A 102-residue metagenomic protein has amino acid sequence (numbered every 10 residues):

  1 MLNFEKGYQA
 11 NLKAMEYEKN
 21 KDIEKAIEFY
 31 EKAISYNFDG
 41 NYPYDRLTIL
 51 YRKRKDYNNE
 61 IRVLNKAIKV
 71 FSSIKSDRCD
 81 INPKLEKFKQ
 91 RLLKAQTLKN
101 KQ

Functional and structural regions predicted by a protein language model:
K6, K13, R46-L47, A67 (+1 more regions): Structural register within alpha-helical repeat arrays
